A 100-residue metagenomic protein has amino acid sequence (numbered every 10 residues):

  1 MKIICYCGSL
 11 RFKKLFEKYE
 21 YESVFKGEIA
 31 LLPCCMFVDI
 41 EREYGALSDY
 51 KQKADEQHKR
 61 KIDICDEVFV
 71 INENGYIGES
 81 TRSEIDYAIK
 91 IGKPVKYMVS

Functional and structural regions predicted by a protein language model:
M1-S100: Conserved catalytic or regulatory cores that recognize and/or transform ribose-phosphate-containing ligands
